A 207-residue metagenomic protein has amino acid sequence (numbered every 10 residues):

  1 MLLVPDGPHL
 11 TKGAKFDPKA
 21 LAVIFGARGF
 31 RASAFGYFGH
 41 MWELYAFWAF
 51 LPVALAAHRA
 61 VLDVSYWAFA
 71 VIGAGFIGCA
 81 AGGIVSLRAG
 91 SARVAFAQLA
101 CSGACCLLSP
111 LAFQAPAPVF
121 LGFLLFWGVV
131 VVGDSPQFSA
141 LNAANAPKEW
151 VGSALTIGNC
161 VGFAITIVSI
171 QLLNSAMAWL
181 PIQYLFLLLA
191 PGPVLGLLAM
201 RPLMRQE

Functional and structural regions predicted by a protein language model:
M1-L10, G196-M204: C-terminal membrane-cytosol helix-exit motif in multi-pass small-molecule transporters
P5-F35: Juxtamembrane intracellular "pre-TM" segments in multi-pass secondary transporters
G29-A80, S139, I170: Extracytoplasmic gate region of multi-pass secondary transporters
F38, F69, G73, A100 (+1 more regions): Transmembrane alpha-helical cores of Major Facilitator Superfamily
L55-A56, V85-S86, L173-P181: Interfacial helix-cap and linker-helix signal at transmembrane-aqueous boundaries of multi-pass secondary transporters
G78-S91, M177: Helix-to-loop junctions at the C-terminal end of transmembrane segments in multipass secondary transporters
G90-F138: C-terminal transmembrane helical hairpin of 12-TM major facilitator-type secondary transporters
A143-L180: A late C-terminal transmembrane helix in Major Facilitator Superfamily
